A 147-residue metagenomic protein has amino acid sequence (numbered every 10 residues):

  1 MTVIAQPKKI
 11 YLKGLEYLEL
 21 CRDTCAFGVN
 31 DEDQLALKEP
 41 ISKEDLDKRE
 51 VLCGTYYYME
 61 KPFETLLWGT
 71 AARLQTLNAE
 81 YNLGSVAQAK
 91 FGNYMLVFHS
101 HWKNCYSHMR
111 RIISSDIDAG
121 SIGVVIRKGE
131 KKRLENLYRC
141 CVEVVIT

Functional and structural regions predicted by a protein language model:
M1-C25, V29, M109-I112: Short beta-strand-centered segments that line the small-molecule binding cleft or hinge of alpha/beta clamshell
T2, V51-L52, Y94-M95: Short, well-ordered beta-strand core segments
Q6-K8, C25, N30-P40, E50-E60 (+4 more regions): Short coil/turn segments
Y11, K43, K48-A71, L134: Secondary-structure junction motif
G14, P40, A79-N82: Structural motif corresponding to alpha-helix initiation and N-cap regions
L18, E44, V86-A87: Alpha-helical segments flanking ligand/cofactor-binding loops in enzyme cores
Y57-R110: Hydrophobic hinge/microswitch elements
R111-T147: A late-sequence structural motif
